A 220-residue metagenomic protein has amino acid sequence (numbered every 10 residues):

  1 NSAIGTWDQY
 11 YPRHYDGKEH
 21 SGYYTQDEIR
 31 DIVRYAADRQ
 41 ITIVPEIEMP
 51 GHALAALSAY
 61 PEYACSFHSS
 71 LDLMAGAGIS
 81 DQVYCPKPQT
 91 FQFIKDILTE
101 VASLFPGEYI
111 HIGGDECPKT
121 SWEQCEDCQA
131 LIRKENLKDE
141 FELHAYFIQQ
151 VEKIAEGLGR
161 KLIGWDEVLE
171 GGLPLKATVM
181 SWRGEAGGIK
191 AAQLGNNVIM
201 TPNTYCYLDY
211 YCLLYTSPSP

Functional and structural regions predicted by a protein language model:
N1-G157: Substrate-binding cleft of carbohydrate-active enzyme catalytic domains
A37-R39, P106, L173-P174, Q193-G195: Short, well-ordered loop/turn elements at secondary-structure boundaries
I41, R160, N196: Short phosphate-binding/catalytic loops that engage adenosine nucleotides
P45, I110, L162-G164, V179-M180 (+1 more regions): Hydrophobic faces of well-ordered beta-strands that scaffold small-molecule active sites in alpha/beta enzyme cores
I47-A53, E116-P118, V168-E170, R183-E185 (+1 more regions): Active-site-proximal loop/turn and secondary-structure-junction residues that shape catalytic pockets, frequently
Y146, Q150-L169, R183, N203-T204: Glycine-rich, Lys/Arg-enriched anion-binding loops that position phosphate/diphosphate groups for phosphoryl
E167-L194, Y207-Y211: Substrate-binding cleft/loops of secretory-pathway carbohydrate-active enzymes
Y215-P220: Conserved small/polar residues in nucleotide/adenosyl-binding loops
